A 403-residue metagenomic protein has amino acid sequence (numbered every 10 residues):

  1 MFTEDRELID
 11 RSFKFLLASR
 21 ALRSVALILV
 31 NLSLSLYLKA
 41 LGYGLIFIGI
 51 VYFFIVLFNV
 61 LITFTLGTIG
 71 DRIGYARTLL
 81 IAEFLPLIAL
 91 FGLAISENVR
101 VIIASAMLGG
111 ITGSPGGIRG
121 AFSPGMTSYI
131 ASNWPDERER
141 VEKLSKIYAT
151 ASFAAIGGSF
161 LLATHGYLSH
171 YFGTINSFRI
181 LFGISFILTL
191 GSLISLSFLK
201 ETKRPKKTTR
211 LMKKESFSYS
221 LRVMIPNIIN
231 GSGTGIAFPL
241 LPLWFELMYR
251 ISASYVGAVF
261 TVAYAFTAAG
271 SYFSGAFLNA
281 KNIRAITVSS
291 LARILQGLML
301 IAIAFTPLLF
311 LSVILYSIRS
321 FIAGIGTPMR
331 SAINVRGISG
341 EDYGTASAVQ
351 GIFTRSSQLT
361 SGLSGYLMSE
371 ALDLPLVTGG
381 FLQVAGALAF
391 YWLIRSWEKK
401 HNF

Functional and structural regions predicted by a protein language model:
F2-V60, Y219-F260: Helix-loop boundary and gating motifs at the non-cytosolic
A21, A89, V99-A121, L311-I325: Hydrophobic core of transmembrane alpha-helices in multi-pass small-molecule transporters, especially MFS/SLC-type
I50-T68, T261-S274: Central cavity-lining transmembrane alpha-helices of secondary-active solute carriers, predominantly the Major
L61-N98: Conserved MFS/SLC helix-loop-helix module at the cytosolic interface between two early adjacent transmembrane helices
I62-G74, G166, G270-I283, M368-S369: Helix-to-loop junctions at the C-terminal end of transmembrane segments in multipass secondary transporters
R77-G92, T287-I301, G380: Structural signature of the two symmetry-related core transmembrane helices
I111-P135, I325-I338: Intracellular juxtamembrane helix-capping segments at the cytosolic ends of symmetry-related transmembrane helices
L144-A163, G351-S361: Glycine-rich segments within core transmembrane alpha-helices of 12-TM secondary carriers
